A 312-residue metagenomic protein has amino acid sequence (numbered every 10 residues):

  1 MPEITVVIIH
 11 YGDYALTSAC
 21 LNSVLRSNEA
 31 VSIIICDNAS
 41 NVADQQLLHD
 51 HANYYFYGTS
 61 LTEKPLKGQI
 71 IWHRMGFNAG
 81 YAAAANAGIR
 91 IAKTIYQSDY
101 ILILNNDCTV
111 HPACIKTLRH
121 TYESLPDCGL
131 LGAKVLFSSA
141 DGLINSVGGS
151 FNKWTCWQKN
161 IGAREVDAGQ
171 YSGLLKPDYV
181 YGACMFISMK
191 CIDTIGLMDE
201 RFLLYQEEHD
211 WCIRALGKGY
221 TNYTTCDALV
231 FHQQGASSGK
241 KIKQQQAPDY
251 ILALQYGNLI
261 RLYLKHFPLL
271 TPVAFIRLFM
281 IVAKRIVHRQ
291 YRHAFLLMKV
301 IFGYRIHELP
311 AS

Functional and structural regions predicted by a protein language model:
D13-R26: Short, well-formed alpha-helical segments that are part of the catalytic scaffolds of diverse glycosyltransferases
S23-F77, A87, I91-I95: Acidic donor-binding segment of Leloir-type glycosyltransferases
Q97-T109: Short beta-strand-to-loop acidic/aromatic patch adjacent to the donor-nucleotide binding site
T109-S146, F151-N152: Conserved donor NDP-sugar-binding/catalytic core segment of glycosyltransferases
N152-D178: Short, flexible, basic/aromatic active-site loop/helix in glycosyltransferases
D178-L229: A short, conserved alpha-helix in the catalytic core of glycosyltransferases
K218-Q246: Active-site donor/metal-binding and catalytic loop motifs of nucleotide-sugar-dependent glycosylation enzymes
D249-G257, L264-S312: Non-catalytic, C-terminal membrane-associated alpha-helical segments of glycosyltransferases
